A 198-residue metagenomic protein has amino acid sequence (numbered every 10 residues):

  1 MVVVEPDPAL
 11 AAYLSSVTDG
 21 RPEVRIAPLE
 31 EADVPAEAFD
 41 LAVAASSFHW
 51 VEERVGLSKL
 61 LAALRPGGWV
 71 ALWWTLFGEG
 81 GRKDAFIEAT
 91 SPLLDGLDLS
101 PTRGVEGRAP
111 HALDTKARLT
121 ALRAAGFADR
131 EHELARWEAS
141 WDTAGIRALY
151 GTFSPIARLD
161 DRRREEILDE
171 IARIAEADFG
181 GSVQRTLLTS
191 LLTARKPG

Functional and structural regions predicted by a protein language model:
M1-A32: Class I SAM-dependent methyltransferase SAM/SAH-binding core
S15, D19, E52, R65: Short conserved AdoMet
A32, W50-V51, W74, L97 (+4 more regions): Tryptophan-centric aromatic hotspots in well-structured domains and transmembrane helices
A32-A42: A short acidic, Gly/Pro-enriched loop at the edge of an enzyme's catalytic core that lines a small-molecule cofactor
D40, A44-F48, W73-T75: Residues lining the SAM
W50-L60: A short, conserved alpha-helix within the catalytic core of class I
A62-R136: Conserved catalytic/acceptor-binding region of the Class I
A109-G198: Conserved Class I S-adenosyl-L-methionine
